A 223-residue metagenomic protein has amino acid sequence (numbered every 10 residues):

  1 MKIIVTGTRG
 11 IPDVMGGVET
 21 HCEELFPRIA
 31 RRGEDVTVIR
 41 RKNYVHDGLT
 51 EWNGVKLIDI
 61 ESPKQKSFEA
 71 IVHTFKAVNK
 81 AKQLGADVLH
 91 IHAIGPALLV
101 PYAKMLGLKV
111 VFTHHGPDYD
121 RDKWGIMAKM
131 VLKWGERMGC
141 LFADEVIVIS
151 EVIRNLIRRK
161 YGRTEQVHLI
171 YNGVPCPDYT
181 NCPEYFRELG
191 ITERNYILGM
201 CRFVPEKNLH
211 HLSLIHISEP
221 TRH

Functional and structural regions predicted by a protein language model:
M1-N43, L84, L214: N-terminal subdomain of nucleotide-sugar transferases
I3, V88-H90, Y102-R121, E136 (+1 more regions): Active-site proximal beta-strand in glycosyltransferases
I4, G190-S213: Conserved donor-binding/catalytic core segment of Leloir-type glycosyltransferases
L49, Y179-I191: A short helix/loop element that forms part of the nucleotide-sugar donor recognition site in Leloir-type
N79-K82, M105, K129-V146: Membrane-proximal helix-turn-helix segments that form the acceptor-binding/catalytic region of lipid-linked
I91-P96: Short His-centered aromatic/hydrophobic patch
V152, G173: Carbohydrate-associated surface elements
S213-H223: Residue-level detector of conserved catalytic or cofactor/ligand-binding positions in enzyme active sites
